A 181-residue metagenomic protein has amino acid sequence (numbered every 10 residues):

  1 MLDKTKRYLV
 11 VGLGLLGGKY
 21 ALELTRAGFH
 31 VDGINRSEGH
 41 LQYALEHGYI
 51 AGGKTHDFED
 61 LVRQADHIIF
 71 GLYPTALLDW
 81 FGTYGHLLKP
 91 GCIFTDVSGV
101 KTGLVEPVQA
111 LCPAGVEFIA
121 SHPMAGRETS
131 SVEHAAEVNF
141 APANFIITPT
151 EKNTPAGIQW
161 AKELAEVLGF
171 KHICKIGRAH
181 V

Functional and structural regions predicted by a protein language model:
M1-V62: NAD(P)+-binding Rossmann beta1-loop-alpha1 motif at the extreme N-terminus of oxidoreductases
R7, H30-D32, E117, N144 (+1 more regions): Residues at the starts of beta-strands that form the adenosine-phosphate
L9-V10, F70, I147: Hydrophobic Val/Ile/Leu positions in short beta-strands of Rossmann-like dinucleotide-binding domains
R36, L72-Y73, V97: Short beta->alpha hinge that forms the Motif I/post-I loop of the SAM-binding pocket
G39-H40, A76, K101-L104: Conserved short alpha-helix immediately C-terminal to the canonical SAM/SAH-binding motif I of Rossmann-like
F58-L88, C92-I93: Rossmann-like NAD(P)-binding element
G82-E133: Rossmann-like NAD(P)(H) cofactor-binding subdomain of soluble oxidoreductases
N139-H180: Internal alpha-helical scaffold of NAD(P)-dependent oxidoreductase catalytic cores
